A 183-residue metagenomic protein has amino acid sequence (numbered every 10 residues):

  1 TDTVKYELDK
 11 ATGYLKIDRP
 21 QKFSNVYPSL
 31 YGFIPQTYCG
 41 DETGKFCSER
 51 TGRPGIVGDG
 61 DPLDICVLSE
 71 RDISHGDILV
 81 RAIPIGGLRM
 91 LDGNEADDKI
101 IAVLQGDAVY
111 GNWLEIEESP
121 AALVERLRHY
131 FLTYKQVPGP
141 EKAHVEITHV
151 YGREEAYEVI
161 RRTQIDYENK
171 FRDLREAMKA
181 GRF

Functional and structural regions predicted by a protein language model:
T1-F183: Hydrophobic N-terminal alpha-helices or hydrophobic patches in metabolic proteins across all domains of life
